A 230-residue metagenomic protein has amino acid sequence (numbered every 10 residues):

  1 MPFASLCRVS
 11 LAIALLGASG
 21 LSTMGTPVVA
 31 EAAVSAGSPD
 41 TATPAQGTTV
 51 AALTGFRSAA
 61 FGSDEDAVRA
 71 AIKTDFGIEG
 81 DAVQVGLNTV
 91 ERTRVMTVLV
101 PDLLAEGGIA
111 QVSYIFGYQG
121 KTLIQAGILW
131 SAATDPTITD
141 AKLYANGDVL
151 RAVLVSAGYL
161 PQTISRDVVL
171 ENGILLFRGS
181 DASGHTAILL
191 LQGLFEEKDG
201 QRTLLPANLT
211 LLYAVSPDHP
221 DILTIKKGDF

Functional and structural regions predicted by a protein language model:
M1-I13, M24: Bacterial N-terminal signal peptides that target proteins for export
V9, A70, T93-V95: Positively charged, low-complexity intrinsically disordered regions
L11-A14, F56, A71, I115: N-terminal hydrophobic or amphipathic segments with adjacent small-residue motifs that include Sec signal peptides
A14-G20: Hydrophobic h-region of N-terminal signal peptides that target proteins for export in Gram-negative bacteria
G17, V28, G193-L194: Exposed, low-complexity/repetitive linear segments and helix-based recognition motifs, biased toward charged/polar
L21-A36: Signal peptide processing junction and immediate N-terminal pro/mature segment of secreted/exported proteins
A32-Q84, Q125-F230: Non-cytosolic coordination micro-motifs
V83-A132: Mid-chain, structured segments of secreted extracytoplasmic proteins
